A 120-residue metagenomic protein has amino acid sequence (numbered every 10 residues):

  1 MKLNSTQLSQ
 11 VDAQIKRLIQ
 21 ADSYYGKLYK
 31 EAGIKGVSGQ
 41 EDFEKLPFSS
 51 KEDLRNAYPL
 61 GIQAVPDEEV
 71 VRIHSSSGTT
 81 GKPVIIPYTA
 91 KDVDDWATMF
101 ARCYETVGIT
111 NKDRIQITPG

Functional and structural regions predicted by a protein language model:
M1-S75, T80-T98, R102-T106, T110-K112: Nucleotide 5′-phosphate-binding alpha/beta core
P119-G120: Conserved AMP-binding
